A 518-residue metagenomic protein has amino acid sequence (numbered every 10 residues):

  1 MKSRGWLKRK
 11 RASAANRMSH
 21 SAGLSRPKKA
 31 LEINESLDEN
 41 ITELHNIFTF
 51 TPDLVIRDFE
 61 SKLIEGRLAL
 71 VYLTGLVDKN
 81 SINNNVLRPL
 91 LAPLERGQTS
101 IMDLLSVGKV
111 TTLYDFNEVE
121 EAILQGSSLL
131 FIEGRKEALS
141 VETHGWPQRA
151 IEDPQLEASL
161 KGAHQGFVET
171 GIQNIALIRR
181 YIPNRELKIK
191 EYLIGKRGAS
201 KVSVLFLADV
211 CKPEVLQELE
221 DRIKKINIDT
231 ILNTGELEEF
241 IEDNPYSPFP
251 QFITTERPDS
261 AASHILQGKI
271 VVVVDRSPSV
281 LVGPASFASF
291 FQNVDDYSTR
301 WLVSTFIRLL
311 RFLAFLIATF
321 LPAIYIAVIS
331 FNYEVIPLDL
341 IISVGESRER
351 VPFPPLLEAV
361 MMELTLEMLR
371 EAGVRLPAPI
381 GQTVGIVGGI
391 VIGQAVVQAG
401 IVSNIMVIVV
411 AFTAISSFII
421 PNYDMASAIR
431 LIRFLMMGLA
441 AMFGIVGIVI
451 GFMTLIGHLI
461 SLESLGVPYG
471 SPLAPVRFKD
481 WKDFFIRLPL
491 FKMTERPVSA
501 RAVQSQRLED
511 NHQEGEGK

Functional and structural regions predicted by a protein language model:
M1-F320, V335-L338, H458-K518: Membrane-embedded alpha-helical signal segments
I324-A327, P337-K518: Generic detector of multi-pass transmembrane helix bundles and their immediately adjacent loops in polytopic membrane
V328-N332: Membrane-interface helix-loop junctions at the exits of transmembrane helices
